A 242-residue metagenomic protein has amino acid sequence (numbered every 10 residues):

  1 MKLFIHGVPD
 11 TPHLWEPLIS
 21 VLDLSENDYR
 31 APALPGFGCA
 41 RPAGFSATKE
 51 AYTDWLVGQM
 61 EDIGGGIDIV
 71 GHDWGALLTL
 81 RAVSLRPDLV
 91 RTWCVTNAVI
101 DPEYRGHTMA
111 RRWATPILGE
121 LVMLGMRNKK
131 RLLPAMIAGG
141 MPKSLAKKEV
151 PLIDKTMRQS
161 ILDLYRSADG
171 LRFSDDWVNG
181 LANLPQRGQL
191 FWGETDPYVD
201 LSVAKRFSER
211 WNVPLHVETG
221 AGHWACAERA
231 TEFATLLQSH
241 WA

Functional and structural regions predicted by a protein language model:
M1-R41: Conserved HGGG/HGGXW glycine-rich cap/lid loop of the alpha/beta-hydrolase fold
I5-G7, H72, W192: The conserved beta1-alpha1 loop
R30-V70, T235: Active-site loop/oxyanion-hole signature of alpha/beta-hydrolase fold enzymes
G71, G75, T79: Gly/Ala-rich beta-loop-alpha elbow adjacent to hydrolase catalytic centers
S84, T92-V122: Flexible "cap/lid" loop of the alpha/beta hydrolase fold
Y104, M126-N183: Conserved alpha/beta-hydrolase catalytic His-Asp/Glu region
Q159-S208, V217: Conserved serine/cysteine hydrolase catalytic core
A221-A234: Catalytic histidine-centered segment of alpha/beta-hydrolase-like enzymes
